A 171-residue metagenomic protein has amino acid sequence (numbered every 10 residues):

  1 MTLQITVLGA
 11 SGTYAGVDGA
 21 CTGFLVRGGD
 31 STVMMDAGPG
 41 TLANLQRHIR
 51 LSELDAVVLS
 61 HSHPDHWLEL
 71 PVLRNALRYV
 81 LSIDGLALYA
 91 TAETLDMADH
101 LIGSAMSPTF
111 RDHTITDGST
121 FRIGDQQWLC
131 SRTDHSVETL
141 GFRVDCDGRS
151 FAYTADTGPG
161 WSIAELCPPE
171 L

Functional and structural regions predicted by a protein language model:
M1-I49, E138-A155, L171: Conserved beta-strand hairpin/beta-sheet module of binuclear metal-dependent hydrolase folds, prominently
L3, D84, A105-R111, G124: A short helix-to-beta-strand connector/capping loop
T6, Y89, R111-T116, L129-S131: General small-molecule cofactor/ligand-binding pocket signal
A37, A90-T91: Replace "coordinates the UDP/GDP/TDP-sugar" with "coordinates nucleotide-activated sugar donors
P39-A87, P169: Active-site metal-binding motif and surrounding structural segment of the metallo-beta-lactamase
T94-D99: Short, charged/polar "capping" segments at the starts of alpha-helices and the immediately preceding loops
I115-E170: Catalytic core of the metallo-beta-lactamase
